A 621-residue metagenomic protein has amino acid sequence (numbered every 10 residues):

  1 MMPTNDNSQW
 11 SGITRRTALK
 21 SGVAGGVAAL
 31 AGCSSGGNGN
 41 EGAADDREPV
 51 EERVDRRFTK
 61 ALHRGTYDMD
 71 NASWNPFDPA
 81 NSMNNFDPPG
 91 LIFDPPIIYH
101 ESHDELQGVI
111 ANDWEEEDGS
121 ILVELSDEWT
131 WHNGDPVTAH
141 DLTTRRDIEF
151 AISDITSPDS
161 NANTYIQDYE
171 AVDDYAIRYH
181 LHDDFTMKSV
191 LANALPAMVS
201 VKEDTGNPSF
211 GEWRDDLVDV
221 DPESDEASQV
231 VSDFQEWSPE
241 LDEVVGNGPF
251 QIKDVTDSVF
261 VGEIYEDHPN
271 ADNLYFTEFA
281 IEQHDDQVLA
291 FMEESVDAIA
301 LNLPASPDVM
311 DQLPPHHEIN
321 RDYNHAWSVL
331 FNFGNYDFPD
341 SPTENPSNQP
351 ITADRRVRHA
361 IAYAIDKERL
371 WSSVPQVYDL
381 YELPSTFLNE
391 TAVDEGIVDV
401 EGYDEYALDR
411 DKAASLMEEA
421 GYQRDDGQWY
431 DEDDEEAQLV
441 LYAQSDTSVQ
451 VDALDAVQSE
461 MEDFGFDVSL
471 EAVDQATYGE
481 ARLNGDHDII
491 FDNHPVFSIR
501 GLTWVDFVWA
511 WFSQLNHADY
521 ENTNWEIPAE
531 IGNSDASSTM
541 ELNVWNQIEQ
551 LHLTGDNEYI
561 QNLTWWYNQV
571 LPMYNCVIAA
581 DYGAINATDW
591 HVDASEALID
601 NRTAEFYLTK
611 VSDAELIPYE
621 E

Functional and structural regions predicted by a protein language model:
P3-G12, C33-N38, G42-V54, G119-L122 (+7 more regions): Extracytoplasmic/periplasmic ligand-capture domains
N5-G25: N-terminal secretory signal peptides and thylakoid transit peptides that target proteins across membranes
E51-R53, N81, N586-E621: Long beta-strand-rich cores associated with HINT superfamily self-processing modules
L62-E116: N-terminal lobe/hinge region of extracytoplasmic solute-binding protein
N85-D87, H103-L106, P239-V245, Q251-T256 (+2 more regions): Short Gly/Pro-enriched turn/cap motifs at secondary-structure boundaries
N161-E226: Surface-exposed binding/hinge segments that line and control ligand-binding clefts or catalytic entry sites
M198-N273, E278: Gly/Pro-rich hinge or "lid" segments in bacterial periplasmic/extracellular proteins
